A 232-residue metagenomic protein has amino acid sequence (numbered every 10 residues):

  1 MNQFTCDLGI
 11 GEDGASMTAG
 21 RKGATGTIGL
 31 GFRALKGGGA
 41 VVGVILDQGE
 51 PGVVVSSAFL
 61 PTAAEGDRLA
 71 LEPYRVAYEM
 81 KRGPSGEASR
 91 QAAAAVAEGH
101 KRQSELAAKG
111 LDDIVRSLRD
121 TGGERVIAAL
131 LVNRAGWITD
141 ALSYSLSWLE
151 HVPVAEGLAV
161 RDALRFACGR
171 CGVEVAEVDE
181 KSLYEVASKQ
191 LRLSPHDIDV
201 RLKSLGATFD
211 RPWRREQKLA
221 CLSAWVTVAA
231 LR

Functional and structural regions predicted by a protein language model:
N2-R232: Phosphate- and other anionic-substrate recognition elements at nucleic-acid/protein interfaces
